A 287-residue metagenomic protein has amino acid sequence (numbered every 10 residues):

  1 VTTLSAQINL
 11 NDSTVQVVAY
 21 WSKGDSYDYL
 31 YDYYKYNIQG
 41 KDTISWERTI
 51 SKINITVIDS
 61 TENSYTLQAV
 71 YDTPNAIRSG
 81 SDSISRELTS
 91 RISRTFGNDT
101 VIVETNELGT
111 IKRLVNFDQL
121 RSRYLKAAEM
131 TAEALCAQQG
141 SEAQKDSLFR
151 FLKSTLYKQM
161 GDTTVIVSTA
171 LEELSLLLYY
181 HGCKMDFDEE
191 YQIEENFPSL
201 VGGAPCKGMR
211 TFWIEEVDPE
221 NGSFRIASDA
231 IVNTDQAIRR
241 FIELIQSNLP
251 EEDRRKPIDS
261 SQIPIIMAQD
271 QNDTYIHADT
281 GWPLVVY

Functional and structural regions predicted by a protein language model:
V1-Q7: Hydrophobic h-region of N-terminal signal peptides that target proteins for export in Gram-negative bacteria
Q7-Y287: Signature of exported/secreted
